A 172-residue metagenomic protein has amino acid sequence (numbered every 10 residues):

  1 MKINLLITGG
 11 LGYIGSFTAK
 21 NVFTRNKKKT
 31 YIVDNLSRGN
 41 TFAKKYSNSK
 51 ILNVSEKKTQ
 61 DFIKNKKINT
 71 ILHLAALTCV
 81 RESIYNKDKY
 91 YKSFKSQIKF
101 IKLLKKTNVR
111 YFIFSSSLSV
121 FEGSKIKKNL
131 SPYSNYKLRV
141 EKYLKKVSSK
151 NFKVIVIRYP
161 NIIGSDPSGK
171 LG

Functional and structural regions predicted by a protein language model:
L5-R25: N-terminal Rossmann NAD(P)H-binding glycine-rich loop of SDR-like oxidoreductase domains
G9, D34, A75, I113-S117 (+1 more regions): Active-site beta-alpha turn of Rossmann-fold NAD(P)-dependent dehydrogenases/reductases
K27-S37: Conserved glycine-rich Rossmann-like NAD(P)H-binding loop of the short-chain dehydrogenase/reductase
V54, K58-K92, V120-S124: NAD(P)H-binding glycine-rich loop region in Rossmannoid oxidoreductase-like domains and their noncatalytic homologs
I71, Y85-F112, L138-Y143: NAD(P)-cofactor binding segment of oxidoreductase domains
H73, I98-Y133, F152-I155: Conserved Rossmann-fold NAD(P)-dependent oxidoreductase catalytic core, especially the SDR/UDP-sugar
L130-P160: Active-site Tyr-X1-5-Lys
L138, G164-G172: Glycine/proline-rich active-site loop of Rossmann-fold NAD(P)-dependent oxidoreductases
